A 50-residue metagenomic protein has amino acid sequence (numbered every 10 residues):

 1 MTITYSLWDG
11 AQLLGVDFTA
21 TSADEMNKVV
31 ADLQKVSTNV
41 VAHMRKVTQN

Functional and structural regions predicted by a protein language model:
M1-L14: Short aromatic-glycine-(Arg/Gly/Cys) micro-motifs in beta-strand/loop hairpins
T4-S6, T21-A23, N50: Serine/threonine-rich, low-complexity intrinsically disordered segments
W8, T19-T21, R45: A structural detector for beta-sheet-dominated domains
A11-L13, A31-N50: Short, mixed-charge low-complexity intrinsically disordered segments
Q12-D24: A short, exposed loop/beta-hairpin motif centered on an aromatic-Gly-Thr core
